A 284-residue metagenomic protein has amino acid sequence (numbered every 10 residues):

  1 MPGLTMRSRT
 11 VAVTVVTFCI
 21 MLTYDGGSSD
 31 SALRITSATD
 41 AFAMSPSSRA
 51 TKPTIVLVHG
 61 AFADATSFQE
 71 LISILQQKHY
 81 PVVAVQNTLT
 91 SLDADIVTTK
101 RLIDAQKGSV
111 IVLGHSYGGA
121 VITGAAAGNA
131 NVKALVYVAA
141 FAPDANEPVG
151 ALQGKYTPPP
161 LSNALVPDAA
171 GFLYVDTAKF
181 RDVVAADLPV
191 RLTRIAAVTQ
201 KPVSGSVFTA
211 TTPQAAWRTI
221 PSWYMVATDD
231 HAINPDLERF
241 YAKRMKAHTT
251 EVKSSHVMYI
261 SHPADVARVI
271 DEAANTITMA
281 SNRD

Functional and structural regions predicted by a protein language model:
T14-T23: Bacterial N-terminal signal peptides
M44-G108: Active-site catalytic motif of lipid deacylating hydrolases and related acyltransferases
L113-G118, I122: Gly/Ala-rich beta-loop-alpha elbow adjacent to hydrolase catalytic centers
N131-V132, V136-T177, S204-F208: Flexible "cap/lid" loop of the alpha/beta hydrolase fold
I195-A216: Active-site nucleophile elbow and catalytic-triad environment of alpha/beta-hydrolase enzymes
Y224-V226: Short beta-strand/loop motif that positions the catalytic acidic residue of the alpha/beta-hydrolase fold
T228-K253, I260, E272-A273: Conserved loop-alpha-helix segment in the C-terminal half of the alpha/beta-hydrolase fold that carries the catalytic
T250-D284: Catalytic active-site module of serine/aspartate enzymes centered on a nucleophile-bearing elbow/loop
